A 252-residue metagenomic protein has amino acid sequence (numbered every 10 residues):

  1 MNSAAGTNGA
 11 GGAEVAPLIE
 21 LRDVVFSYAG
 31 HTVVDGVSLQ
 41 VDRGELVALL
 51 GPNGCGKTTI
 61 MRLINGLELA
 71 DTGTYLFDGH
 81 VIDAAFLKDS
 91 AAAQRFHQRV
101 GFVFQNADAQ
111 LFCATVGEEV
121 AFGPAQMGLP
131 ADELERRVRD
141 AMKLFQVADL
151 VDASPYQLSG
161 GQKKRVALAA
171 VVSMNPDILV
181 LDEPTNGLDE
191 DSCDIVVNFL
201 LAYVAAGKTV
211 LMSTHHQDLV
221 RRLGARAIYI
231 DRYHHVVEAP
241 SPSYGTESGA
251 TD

Functional and structural regions predicted by a protein language model:
L50-P52: The feature captures the beta-strand-to-loop junction immediately N-terminal to the Walker
N65: Helix-to-loop junction immediately C-terminal to a conserved catalytic motif
G73-A85, F96: Conserved ABC transporter NBD signature motif
D132-L150: Conserved ABC ATPase "signature" region
S154-L158, Q162: Conserved ABC ATPase signature
L179-D182: Catalytic Walker B motif of ABC-type/P-loop ATPase nucleotide-binding domains
T214-H215: H-loop/switch region of ABC-family ATPase nucleotide-binding domains
